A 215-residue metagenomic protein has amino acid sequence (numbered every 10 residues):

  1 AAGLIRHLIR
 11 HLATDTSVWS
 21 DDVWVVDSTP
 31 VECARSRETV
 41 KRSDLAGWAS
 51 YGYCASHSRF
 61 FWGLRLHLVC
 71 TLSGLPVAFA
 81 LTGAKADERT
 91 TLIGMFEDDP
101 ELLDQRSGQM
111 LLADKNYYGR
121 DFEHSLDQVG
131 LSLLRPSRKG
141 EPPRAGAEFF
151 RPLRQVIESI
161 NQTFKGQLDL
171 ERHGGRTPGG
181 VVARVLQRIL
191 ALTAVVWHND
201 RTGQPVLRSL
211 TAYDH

Functional and structural regions predicted by a protein language model:
A1-H215: Short alpha-helical elements
